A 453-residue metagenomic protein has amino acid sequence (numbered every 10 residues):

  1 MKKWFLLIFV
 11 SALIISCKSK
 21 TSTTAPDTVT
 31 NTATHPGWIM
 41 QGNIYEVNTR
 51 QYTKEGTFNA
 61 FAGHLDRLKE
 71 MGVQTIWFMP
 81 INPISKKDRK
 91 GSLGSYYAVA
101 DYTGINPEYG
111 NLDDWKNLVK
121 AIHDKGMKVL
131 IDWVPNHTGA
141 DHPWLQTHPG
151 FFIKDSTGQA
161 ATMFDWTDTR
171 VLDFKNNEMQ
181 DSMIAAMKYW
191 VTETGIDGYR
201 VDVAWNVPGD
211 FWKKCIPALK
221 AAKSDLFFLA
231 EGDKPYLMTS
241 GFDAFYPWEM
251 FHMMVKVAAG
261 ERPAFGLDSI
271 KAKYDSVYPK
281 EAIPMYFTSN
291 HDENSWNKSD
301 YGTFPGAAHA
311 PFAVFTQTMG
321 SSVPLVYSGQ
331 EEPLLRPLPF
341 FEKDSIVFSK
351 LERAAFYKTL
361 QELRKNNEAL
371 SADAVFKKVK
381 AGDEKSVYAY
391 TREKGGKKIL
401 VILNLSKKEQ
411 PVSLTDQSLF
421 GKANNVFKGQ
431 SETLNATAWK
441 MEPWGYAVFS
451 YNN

Functional and structural regions predicted by a protein language model:
W4-A12: Sec-dependent N-terminal signal peptides
S16-Q41, Y45-N48, T53-W77, P83 (+6 more regions): Carbohydrate-interacting/catalytic domains
K20-S22, P26-Q74, P80-T194, K214-K223: Substrate-binding/active-site clefts of carbohydrate-active enzymes
A25-T28, K120, T192, D202-F287 (+6 more regions): Active-site-proximal helices and loops of the catalytic beta/alpha 8
N43-Y45, I76-F78, V129-I131, Y199 (+3 more regions): Hydrophobic faces of well-ordered beta-strands that scaffold small-molecule active sites in alpha/beta enzyme cores
T57-A60, G110-D114, E178-M183, V207 (+5 more regions): Soluble or luminal CAZymes and related metallo-dependent hydrolases
W77-G91, D132-D141, D202-P208, E231-Y236 (+2 more regions): Short, solvent-exposed turn/loop segments enriched in Gly/Ser/Thr/Pro and often Arg
P279-G302: Active-site clefts of carbohydrate-active enzymes
